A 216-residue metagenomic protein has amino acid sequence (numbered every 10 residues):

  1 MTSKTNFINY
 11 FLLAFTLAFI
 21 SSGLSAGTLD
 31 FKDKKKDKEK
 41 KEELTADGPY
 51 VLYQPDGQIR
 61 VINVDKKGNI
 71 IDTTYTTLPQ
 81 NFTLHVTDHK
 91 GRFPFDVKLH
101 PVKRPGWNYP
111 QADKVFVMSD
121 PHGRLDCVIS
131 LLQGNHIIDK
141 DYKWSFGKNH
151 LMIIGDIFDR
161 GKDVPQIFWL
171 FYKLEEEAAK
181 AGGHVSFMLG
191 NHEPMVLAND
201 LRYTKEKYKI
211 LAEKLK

Functional and structural regions predicted by a protein language model:
M1-D30: Bacterial Sec-dependent N-terminal signal peptides
A26-K216: Feature recognizes metal-dependent phosphohydrolase scaffolds
